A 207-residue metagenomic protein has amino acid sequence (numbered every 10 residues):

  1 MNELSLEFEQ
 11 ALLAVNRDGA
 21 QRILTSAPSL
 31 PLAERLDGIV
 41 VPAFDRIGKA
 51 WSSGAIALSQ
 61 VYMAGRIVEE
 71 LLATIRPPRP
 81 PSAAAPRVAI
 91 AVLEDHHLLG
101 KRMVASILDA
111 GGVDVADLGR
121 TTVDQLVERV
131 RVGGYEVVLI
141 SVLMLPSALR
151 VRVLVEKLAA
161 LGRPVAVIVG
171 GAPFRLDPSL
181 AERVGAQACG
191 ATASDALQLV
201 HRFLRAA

Functional and structural regions predicted by a protein language model:
M1-S82: Long amphipathic alpha-helical segments
I23, R129-G133, L199, F203: CheY-like receiver
A57, H96-H97, S147: Alpha-helix N-cap/loop-to-helix initiation residues
A83-L118: Glycine-rich active-site/cofactor-binding loop and its immediate structural neighborhood
I107, A116-L180: Cofactor-cradling patches in redox/metallo enzymes
P173-A207: Peripheral docking tails and interdomain loops at the edges of cofactor- or intermediate-handling domains
